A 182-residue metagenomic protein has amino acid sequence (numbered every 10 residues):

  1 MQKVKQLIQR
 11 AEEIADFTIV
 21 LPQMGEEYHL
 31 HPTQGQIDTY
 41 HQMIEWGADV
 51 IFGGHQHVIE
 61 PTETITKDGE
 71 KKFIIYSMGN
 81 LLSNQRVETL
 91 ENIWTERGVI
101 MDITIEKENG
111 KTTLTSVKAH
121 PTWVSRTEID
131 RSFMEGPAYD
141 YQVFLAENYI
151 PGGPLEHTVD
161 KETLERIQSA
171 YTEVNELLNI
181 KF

Functional and structural regions predicted by a protein language model:
M1-F182: Acidic, metal/ion-coordinating pockets
